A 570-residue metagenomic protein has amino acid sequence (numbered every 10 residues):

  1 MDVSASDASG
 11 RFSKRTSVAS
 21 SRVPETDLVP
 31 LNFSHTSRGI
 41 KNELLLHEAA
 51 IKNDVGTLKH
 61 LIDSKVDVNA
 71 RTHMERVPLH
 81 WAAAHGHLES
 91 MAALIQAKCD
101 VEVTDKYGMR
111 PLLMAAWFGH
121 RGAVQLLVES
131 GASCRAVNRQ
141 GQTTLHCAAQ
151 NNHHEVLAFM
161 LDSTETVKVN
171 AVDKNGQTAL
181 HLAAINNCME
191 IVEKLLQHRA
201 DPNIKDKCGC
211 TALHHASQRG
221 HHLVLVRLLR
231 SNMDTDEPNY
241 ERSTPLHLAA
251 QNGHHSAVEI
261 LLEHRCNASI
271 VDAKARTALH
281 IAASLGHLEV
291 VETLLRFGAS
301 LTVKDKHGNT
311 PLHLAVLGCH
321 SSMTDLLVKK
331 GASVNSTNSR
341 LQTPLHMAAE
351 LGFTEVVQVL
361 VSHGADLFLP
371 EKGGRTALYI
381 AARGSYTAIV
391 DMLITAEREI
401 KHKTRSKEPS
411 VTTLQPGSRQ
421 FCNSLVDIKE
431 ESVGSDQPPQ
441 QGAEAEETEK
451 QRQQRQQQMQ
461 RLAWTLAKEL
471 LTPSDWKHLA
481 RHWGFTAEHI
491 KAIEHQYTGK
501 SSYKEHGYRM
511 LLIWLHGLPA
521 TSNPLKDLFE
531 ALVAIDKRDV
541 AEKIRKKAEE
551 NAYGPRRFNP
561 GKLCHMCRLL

Functional and structural regions predicted by a protein language model:
D2-L45, S231, H264, F297 (+6 more regions): Ankyrin-repeat-protein effector appendages
T57, S90, G122-A123, E155-V156 (+8 more regions): Conserved ankyrin/ankyrin-like repeat signature
H60-V66, A93-C99, L126-A132, A158-V167 (+7 more regions): Ankyrin repeat domain, specifically the short helix-to-loop turn at the C-terminus of the second helix of each repeat
